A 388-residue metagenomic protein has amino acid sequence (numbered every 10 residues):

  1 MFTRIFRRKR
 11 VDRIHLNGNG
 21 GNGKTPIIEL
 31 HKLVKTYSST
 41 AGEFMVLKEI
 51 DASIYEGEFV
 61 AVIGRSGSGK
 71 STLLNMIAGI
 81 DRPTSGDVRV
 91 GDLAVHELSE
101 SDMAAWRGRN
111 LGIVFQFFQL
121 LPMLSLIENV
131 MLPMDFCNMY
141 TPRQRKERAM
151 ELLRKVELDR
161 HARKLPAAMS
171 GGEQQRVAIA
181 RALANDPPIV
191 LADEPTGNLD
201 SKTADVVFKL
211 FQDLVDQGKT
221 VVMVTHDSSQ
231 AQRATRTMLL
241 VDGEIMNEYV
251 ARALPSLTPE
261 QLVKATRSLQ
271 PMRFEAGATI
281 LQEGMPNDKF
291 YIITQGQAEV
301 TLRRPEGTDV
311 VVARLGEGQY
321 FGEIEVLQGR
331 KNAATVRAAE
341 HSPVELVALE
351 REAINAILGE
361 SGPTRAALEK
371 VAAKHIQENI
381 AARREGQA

Functional and structural regions predicted by a protein language model:
M1-T36: ABC-family P-loop ATPase nucleotide-binding domain
P26-A231: ABC family nucleotide-binding domain
T84-D87, D242, D288-K289, Q295 (+1 more regions): Conserved coupling/switch loops of ABC nucleotide-binding domains, chiefly the family-specific signature
V95, L240, I245-M246, F321: Short hydrophobic beta-strand segments in globular cytosolic domains
R233-L239: Conserved catalytic segment of ABC-fold P-loop ATPases
V250-V311, E317-Q319: Regulatory nucleotide-sensing modules
T258-A265, N332-A334, V347, R351-A388: A small-molecule sensor/coupling module
